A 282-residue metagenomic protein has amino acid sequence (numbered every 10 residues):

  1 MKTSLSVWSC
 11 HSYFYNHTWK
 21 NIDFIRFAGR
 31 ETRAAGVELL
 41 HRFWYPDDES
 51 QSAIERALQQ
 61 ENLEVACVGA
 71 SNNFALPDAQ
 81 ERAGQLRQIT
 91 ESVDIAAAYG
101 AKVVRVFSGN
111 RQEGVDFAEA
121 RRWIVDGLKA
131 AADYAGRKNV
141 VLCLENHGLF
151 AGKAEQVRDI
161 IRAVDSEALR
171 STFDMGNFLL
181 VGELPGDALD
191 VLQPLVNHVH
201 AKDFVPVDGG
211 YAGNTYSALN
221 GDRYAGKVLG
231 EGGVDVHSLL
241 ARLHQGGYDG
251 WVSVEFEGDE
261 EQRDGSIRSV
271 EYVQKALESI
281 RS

Functional and structural regions predicted by a protein language model:
M1-A98, E119, D126, G136 (+6 more regions): N-terminal pre-domain/capping segments
S12-H17, L39-Q51, N73-Q80, Q112-D116 (+5 more regions): Acidic-and-aromatic substrate-binding clefts and catalytic sites of carbohydrate-active enzymes
T18, R26, G36-V37, A66-V68 (+3 more regions): Acidic/histidine-rich catalytic cores of soluble enzymes
R33-A34, A101, V196, Y248-D249: A structural motif
E38-L39, C67-V68, A101-S108, L142-N146 (+1 more regions): Short beta-strand segments at enzyme active-site cores
A97-Q112, F117, I124: Hydrophobic alpha-helical segments and helix pairs
D235-W251: Short glycine/proline-rich, acidic loop/turn segments that cap or connect secondary-structure elements
G250-A276: C-terminal/domain-terminus segments
